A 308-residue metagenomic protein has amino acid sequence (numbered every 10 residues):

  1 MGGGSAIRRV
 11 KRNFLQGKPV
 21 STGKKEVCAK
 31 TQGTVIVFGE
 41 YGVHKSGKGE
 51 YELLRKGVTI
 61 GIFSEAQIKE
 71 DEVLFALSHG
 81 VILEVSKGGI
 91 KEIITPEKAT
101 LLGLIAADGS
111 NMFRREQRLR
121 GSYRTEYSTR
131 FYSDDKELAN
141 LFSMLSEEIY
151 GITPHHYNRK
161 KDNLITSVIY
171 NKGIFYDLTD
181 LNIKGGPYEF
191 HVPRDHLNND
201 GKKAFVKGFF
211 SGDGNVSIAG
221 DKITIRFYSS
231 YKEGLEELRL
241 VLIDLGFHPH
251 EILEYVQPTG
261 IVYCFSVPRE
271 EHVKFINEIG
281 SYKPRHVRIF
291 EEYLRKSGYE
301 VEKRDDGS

Functional and structural regions predicted by a protein language model:
G2-S308: Internal intein/HINT superfamily modules and their associated LAGLIDADG
